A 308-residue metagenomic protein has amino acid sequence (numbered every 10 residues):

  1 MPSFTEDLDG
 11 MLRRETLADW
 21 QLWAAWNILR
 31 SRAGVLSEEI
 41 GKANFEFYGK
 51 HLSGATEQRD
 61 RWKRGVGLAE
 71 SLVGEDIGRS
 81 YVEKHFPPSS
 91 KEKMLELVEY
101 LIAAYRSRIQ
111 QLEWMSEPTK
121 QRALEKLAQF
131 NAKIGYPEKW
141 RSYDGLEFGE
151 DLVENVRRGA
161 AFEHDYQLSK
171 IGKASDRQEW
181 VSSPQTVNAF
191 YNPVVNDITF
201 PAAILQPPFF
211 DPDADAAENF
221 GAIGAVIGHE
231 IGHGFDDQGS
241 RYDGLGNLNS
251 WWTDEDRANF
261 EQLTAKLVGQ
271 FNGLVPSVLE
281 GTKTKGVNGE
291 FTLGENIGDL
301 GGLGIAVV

Functional and structural regions predicted by a protein language model:
M1-E96, Y100: Noncatalytic, helix-rich "gating/capping" subdomain that lines the substrate-entry/channel surface of large enzyme
R59, K63, E70-E230, G234-V308: Intrinsically disordered, low-complexity linker/terminal regions across diverse proteins
